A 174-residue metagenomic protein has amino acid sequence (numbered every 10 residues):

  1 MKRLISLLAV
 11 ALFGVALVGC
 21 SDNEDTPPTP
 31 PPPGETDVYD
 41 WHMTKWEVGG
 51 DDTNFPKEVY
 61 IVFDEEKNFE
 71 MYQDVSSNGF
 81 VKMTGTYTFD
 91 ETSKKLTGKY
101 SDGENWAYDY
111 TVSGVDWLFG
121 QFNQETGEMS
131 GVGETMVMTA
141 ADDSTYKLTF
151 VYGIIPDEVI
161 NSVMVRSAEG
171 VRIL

Functional and structural regions predicted by a protein language model:
M1-L4: Positively charged n-region of N-terminal signal peptides that target proteins for export
S6-V10: Sec-dependent N-terminal signal peptides
A11-F13, D143: Preference for short coil/turn "hinge" residues that link or interrupt alpha-helices
F13-G14, D64: Single-residue recognition of alpha-helix boundary sites
V15-G19: C-terminal motif of bacterial Sec signal peptides marking the signal peptidase cleavage site
S21-M83, K95-L174: Lipid interaction determinants
G85-Y87: Short beta-strand-centered aromatic/proline hotspots
